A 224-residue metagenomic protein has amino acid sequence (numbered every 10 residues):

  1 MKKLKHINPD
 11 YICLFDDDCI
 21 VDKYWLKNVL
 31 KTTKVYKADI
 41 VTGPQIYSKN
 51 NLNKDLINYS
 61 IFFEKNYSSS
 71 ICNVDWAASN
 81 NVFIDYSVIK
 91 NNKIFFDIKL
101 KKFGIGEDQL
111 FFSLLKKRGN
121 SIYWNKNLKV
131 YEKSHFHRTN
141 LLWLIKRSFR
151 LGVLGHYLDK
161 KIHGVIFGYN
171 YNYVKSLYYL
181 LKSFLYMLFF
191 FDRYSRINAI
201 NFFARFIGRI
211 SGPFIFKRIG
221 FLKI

Functional and structural regions predicted by a protein language model:
M1-Y11: Active-site nucleotide-sugar/metal-binding loop of Leloir-type enzymes
P9-I20: Short beta-strand-to-loop acidic/aromatic patch adjacent to the donor-nucleotide binding site
Y24-D55: Conserved donor NDP-sugar-binding/catalytic core segment of glycosyltransferases
N66-I84, K102-G104: A recurrent flexible, glycine/aromatic-enriched loop bordering the glycosyltransferase active site that acts as
Y86-F103, K117-N120, N125, K133: Aromatic-glycine-rich donor-binding/catalytic loop that engages nucleotide-sugar donors across glycosyltransferases
K102-S113: Acidic donor-binding loop at a coil-to-helix junction in glycosyltransferase catalytic cores that engages
S121, N125-L142, L154: Active-site donor/metal-binding and catalytic loop motifs of nucleotide-sugar-dependent glycosylation enzymes
K146-V153, H163-I224: Non-catalytic, C-terminal membrane-associated alpha-helical segments of glycosyltransferases
